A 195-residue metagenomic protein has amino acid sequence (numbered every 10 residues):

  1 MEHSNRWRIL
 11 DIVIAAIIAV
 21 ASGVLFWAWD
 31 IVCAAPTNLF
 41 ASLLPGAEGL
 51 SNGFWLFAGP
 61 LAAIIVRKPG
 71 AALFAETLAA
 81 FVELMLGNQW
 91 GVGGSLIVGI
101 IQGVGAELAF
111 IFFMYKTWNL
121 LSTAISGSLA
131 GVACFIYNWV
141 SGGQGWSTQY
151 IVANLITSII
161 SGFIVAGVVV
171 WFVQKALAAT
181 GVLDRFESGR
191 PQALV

Functional and structural regions predicted by a protein language model:
E2-A62: Hydrophobic transmembrane alpha-helices
H3-W7, D11, L44, E48 (+8 more regions): Membrane-helix interfacial "entry" motifs
I12-I17, G53, F57, G70-T77 (+3 more regions): Hydrophobic alpha-helical transmembrane segments
I14-A19, I97-W139: Short helix-perturbing small/polar motifs within transmembrane alpha-helices
I18-F26, G59, E83, Q102 (+4 more regions): Alpha-helical transmembrane segments of multipass membrane proteins
A28-P36, P69, V82-Q89, Y137-G145: Transmembrane helix-loop junctions in multi-pass membrane proteins
N38-F40, K116-V195: Membrane-embedded alpha-helical hairpins and interfacial helices in multi-pass inner-membrane proteins
A79-A106: Interfacial aromatic-anchored transmembrane helix boundaries in multi-pass membrane proteins
